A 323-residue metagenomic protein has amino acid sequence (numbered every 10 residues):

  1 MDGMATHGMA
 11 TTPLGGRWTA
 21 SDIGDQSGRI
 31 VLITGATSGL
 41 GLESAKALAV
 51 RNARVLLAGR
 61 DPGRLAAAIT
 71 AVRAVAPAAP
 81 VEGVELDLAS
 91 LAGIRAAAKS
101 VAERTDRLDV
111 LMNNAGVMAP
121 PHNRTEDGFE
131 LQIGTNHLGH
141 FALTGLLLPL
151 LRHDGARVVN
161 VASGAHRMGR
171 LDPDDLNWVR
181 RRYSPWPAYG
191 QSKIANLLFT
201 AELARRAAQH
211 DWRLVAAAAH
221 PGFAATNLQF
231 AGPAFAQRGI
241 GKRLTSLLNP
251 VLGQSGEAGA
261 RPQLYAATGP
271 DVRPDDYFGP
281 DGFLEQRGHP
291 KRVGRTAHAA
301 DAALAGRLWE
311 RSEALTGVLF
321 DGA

Functional and structural regions predicted by a protein language model:
D2-A236, A314-A323: Rossmann-fold NAD(P)H-dependent dehydrogenase/reductase core
A5-A10, S192, R243-V293, A302-G306 (+1 more regions): C-terminal helical subdomain
L57, L86, V251, A297-A300: Pocket-edge positions in alpha/beta enzyme catalytic cores
R64, I240, L304: Short acidic-hydrophobic sequence patches enriched in Asp/Glu that either
S90, D175, T268-G269, D301: Polar helix-capping/helix-linker motif
D127, L131, Y183, P187 (+2 more regions): Short coil/turn segments at secondary-structure junctions
D175-Y183, Q237-T245, R287-T296: Short glycine/proline- and charge-enriched loop/turn segments that cap or connect secondary-structure elements
T296-A323: C-terminal amphipathic/interface module of NAD(P)-dependent oxidoreductases and related NAD-binding regulators
